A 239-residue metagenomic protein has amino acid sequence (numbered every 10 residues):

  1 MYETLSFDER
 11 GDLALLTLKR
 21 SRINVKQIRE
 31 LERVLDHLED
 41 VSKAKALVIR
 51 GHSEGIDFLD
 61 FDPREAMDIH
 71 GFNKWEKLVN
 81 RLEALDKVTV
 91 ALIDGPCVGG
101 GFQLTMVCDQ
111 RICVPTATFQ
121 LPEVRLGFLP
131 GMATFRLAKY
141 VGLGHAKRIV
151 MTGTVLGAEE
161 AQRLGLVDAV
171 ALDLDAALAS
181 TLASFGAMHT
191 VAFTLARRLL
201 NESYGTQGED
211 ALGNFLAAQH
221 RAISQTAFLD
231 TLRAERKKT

Functional and structural regions predicted by a protein language model:
M1-G11, S42, S53-I56, E65 (+3 more regions): C-terminal alpha-helix plus adjacent terminal tail
M1-R50: Conserved CoA-thioester-binding segment of acyl-CoA-metabolizing enzymes
Y2-L5, E83-F193: Crotonase-fold acyl-CoA enzyme core
L16, E30-L31, I49, V88 (+4 more regions): Terminal peptide-recognition signature
K26, E30, K74, R81 (+4 more regions): Charged catalytic carboxylate motif
V34-H37, K74-D86: Catalytic-core regions built around general acid/base machinery
K43, R50-R81: Glycine- (often His-adjacent) and acidic-residue-rich active-site loop that binds/positions the CoA thioester
K74-L78, A133-R136, H145, L195 (+2 more regions): Hydrophobic alpha-helical segments typical of transmembrane helices and their membrane-interface/capping positions
